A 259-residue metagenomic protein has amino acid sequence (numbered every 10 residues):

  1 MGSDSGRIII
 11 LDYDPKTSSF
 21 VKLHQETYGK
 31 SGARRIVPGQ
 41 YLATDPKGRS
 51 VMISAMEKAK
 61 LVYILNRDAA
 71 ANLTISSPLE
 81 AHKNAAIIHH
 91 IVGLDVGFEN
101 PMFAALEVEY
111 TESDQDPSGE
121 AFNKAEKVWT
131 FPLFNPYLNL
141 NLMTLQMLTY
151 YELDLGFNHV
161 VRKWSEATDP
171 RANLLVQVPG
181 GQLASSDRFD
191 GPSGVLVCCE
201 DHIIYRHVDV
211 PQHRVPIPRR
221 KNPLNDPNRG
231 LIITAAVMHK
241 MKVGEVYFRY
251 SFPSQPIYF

Functional and structural regions predicted by a protein language model:
M1-F259: Large eukaryotic, non-enzymatic subunits of multiprotein complexes that serve as scaffolds/tethers, characterized by
